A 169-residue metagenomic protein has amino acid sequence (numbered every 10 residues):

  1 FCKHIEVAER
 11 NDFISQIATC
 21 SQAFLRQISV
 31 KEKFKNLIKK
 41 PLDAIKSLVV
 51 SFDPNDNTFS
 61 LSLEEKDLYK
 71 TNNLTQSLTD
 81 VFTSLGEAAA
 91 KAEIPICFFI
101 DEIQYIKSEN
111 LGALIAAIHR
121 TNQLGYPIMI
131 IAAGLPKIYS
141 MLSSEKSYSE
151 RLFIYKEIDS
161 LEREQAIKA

Functional and structural regions predicted by a protein language model:
F1-I96, Y126-I128: P-loop NTPase nucleotide-binding core
A88-A169: The catalytic "switch" region of P-loop NTPases
